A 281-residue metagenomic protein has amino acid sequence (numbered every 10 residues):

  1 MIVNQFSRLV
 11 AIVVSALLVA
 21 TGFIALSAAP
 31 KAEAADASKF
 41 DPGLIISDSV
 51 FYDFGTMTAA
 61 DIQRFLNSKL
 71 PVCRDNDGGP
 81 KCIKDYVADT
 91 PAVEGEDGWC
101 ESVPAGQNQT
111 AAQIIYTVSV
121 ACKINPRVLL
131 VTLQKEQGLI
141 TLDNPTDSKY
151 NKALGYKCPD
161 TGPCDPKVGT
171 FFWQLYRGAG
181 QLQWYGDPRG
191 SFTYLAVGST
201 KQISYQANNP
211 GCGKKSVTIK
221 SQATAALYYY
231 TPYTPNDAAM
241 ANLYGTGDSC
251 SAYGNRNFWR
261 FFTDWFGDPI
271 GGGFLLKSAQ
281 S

Functional and structural regions predicted by a protein language model:
M1-V14: Bacterial N-terminal signal peptides that target proteins for export
L17, T21, E136, I140 (+1 more regions): A generic secondary-structure signal for well-formed alpha-helical elements
V19-K31: C-terminal segment of classical bacterial N-terminal signal peptides
E33-C73, K157-S281: Non-catalytic cell-wall polysaccharide-engagement segments
G55-Q137: Export/targeting segments at the very N-terminus of extracytoplasmic proteins
C100-S102, L139-G169: Substrate-binding clefts and substrate-entry loops adjacent to catalytic sites of polymer-processing enzymes acting on
R127-L130, T141-T146, S191: Short, solvent-exposed secondary-structure capping/transition elements
